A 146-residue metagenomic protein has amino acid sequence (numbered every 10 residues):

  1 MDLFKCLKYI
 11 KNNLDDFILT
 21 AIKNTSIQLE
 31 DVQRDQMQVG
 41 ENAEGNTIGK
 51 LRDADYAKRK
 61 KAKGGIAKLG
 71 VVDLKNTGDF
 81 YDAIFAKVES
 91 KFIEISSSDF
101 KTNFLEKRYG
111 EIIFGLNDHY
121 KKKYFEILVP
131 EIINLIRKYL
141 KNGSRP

Functional and structural regions predicted by a protein language model:
M1-P146: Short, Lys/Arg-rich flexible segments
